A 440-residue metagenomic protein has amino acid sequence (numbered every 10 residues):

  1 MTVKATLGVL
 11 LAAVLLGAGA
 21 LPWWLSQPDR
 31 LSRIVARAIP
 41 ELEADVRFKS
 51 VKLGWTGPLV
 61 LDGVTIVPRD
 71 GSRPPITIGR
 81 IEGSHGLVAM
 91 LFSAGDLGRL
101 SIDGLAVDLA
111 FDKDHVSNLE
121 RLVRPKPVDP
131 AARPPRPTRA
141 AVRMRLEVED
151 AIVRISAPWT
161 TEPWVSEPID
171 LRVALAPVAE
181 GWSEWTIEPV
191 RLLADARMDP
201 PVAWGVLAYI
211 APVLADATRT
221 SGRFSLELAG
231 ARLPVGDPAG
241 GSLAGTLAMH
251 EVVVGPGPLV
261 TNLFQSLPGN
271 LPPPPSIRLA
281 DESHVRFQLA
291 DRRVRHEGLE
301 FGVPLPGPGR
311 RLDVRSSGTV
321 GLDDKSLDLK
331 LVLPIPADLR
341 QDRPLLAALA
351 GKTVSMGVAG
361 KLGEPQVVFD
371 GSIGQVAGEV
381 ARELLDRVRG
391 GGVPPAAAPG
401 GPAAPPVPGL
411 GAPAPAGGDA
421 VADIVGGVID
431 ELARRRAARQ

Functional and structural regions predicted by a protein language model:
M1-E43: N-terminal type II signal-anchor transmembrane helix that functions as the membrane-insertion/stop-transfer segment
M1-G8, A217, L233-G241, P272-Q440: Extended terminal
E41-A44, G63-L175, I187, V252-S276 (+1 more regions): Secondary-structure transition motifs
A44-D45, G71-H85, W159-A176, P201-R232 (+4 more regions): Amphipathic hydrophobic-ligand
R47-L59: Short edge beta-strands and adjacent turn/loop segments
W55, T65-D70, E82-A89, G104-F111 (+11 more regions): Beta-strand elements of well-folded, non-transmembrane domains
R99, L243-A248: Outer-envelope exported proteins of Gram-negative bacteria
L146, L243-G245, L329: Transmembrane beta-strands of outer-membrane beta-barrel proteins
